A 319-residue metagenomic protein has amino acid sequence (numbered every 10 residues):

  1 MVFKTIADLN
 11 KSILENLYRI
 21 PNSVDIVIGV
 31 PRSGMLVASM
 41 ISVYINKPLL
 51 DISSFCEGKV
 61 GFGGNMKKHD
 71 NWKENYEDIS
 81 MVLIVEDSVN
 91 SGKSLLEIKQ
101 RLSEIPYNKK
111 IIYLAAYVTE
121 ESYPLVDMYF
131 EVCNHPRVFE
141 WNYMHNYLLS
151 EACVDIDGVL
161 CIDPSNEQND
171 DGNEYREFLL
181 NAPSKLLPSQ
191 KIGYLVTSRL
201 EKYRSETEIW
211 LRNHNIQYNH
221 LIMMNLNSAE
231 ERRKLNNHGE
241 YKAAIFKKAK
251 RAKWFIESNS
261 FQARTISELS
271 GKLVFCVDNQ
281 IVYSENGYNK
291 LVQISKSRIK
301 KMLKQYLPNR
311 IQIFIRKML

Functional and structural regions predicted by a protein language model:
M1-I20: Active-site-facing substrate-recognition patch
A38-L49, Q190-I192, R199-E230: Substrate-recognition/cap helix-loop segment adjacent to the acidic, metal-dependent catalytic center of Asp-based
V43-L83, N90-Q100: Short, glycine/charge-rich flexible loops or terminal/linker lids adjacent to PRPP-binding catalytic cores
V82-I84, N236-S260: Conserved Lys-Pro-Asp/Glu-containing loop-to-beta segment of HAD-superfamily phosphomonoesterases, centered on
Q100-V154, S189, E201-K202, E206-I209: PRPP-dependent phosphoribosyltransferase catalytic core
S150-A152, V159-Q190: Active-site neighborhood of HAD-like aspartate-dependent phosphohydrolases
R251-I294: Acidic, Mg2+-coordinating phosphoryl-transfer loop and its flanking beta/alpha structural elements, shared across
N286-L319: Membrane-proximal basic amphipathic "stem/tether" segments
